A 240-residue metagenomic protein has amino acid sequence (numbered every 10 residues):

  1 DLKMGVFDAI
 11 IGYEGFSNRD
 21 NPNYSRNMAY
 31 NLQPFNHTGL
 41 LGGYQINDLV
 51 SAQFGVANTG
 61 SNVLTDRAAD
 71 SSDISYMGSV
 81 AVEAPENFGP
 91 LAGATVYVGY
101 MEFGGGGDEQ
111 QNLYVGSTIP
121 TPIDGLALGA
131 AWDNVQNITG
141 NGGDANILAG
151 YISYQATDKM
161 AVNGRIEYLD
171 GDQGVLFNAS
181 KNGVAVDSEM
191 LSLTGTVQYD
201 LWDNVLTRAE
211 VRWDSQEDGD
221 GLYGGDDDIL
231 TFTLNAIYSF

Functional and structural regions predicted by a protein language model:
D1-S61, D70-M77, A81-P90, T95 (+3 more regions): Outer membrane beta-barrel
G15, V82-A84, G89-F240: Outer-membrane beta-barrel pore domains
P34, A68-S75, G106-N112, P122: Short, contiguous, pocket-lining structural segments that sit at or immediately flank catalytic/ligand-binding sites
